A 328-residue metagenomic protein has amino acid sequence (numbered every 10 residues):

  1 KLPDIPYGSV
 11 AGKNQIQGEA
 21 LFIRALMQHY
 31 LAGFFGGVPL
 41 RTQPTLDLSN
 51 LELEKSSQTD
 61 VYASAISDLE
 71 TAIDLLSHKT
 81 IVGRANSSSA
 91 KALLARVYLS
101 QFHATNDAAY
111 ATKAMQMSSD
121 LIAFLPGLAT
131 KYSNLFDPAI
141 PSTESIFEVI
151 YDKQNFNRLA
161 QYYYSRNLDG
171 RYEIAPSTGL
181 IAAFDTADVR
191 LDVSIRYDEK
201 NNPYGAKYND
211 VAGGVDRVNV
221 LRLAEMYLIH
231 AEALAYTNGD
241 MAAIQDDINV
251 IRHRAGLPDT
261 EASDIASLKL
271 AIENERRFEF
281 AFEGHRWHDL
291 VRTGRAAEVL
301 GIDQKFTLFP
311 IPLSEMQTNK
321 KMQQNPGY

Functional and structural regions predicted by a protein language model:
K1-F35, T71-I81, V211-L221, A233-D240 (+1 more regions): Conserved, well-structured interaction surfaces
F35-A63, H103-M115: Short coil/linker segments at helix-helix boundaries
G37, I66-E70, S88-L128, K321-Y328: Aromatic-residue-lined binding/catalytic grooves and analogous aromatic/hydrophobic interfacial grooves in multimeric
K113-N219, L223, Q304, F309-L313 (+1 more regions): Hydrophobic-face positions in mid-chain alpha helices that act as interaction patches
R158-Y162, R171-I174, S263-Y328: Long, intrinsically disordered, low-complexity segments
